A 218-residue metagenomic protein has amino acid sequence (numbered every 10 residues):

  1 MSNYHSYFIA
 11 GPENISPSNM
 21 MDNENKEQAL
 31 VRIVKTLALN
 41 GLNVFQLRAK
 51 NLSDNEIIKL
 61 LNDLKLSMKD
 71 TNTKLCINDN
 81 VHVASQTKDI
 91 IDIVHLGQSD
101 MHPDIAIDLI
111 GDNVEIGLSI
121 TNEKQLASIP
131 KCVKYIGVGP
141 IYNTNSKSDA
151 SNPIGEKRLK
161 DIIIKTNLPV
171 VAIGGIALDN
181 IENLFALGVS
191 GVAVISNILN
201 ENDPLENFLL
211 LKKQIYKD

Functional and structural regions predicted by a protein language model:
M1-M101, D108-Y135, S151, K157 (+5 more regions): Conserved N-terminal beta1-alpha1 strand-loop-helix module at the mouth
G139-Y142: SF2 DExD/H RNA helicase N-terminal ATP-binding lobe
S146-S148: Glycine/threonine-rich flexible loop motifs
